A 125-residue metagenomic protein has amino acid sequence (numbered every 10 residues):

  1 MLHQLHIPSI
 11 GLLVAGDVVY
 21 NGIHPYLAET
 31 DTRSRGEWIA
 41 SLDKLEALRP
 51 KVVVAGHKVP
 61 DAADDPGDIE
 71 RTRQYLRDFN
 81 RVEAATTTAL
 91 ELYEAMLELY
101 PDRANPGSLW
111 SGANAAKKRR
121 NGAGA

Functional and structural regions predicted by a protein language model:
L2-E70, Q74-D78: Metallo-beta-lactamase
A47-V52, V59-A125: Accessory terminal helices/loops
